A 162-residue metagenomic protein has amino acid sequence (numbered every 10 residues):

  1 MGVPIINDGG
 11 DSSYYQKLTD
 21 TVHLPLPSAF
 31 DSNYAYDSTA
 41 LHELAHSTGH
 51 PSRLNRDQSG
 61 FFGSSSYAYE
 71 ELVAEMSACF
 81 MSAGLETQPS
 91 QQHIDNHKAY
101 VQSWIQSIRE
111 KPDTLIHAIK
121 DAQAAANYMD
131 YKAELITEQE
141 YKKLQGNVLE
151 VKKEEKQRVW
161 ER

Functional and structural regions predicted by a protein language model:
M1-A35, H50-L54: Active-site scaffold of zinc-dependent metalloenzymes
L18, L54-Q58, N96-Q102: Short, conserved phosphate-binding/catalytic loop or strand-edge motifs used in phosphoryl-/nucleotidyl-transfer
L24, S59-G63: Active-site helix-to-loop segments that bind/position phosphate- or nucleotide-bearing substrates and donors across
D37, E70-V73, A118: Hydrophobic (often cysteine-bearing) scaffold residues that line and stabilize catalytic clefts of nucleotide/cofactor
S38-P51, A74: Active-site recognition of the HExxH zinc-binding catalytic motif
A68-G84: An active-site-proximal "capping" alpha-helix that borders the catalytic cofactor pocket
C79-K152: Long, well-structured alpha-helical subdomains associated with metal-dependent extracellular/ecto-lumenal hydrolases
K153-R162: Short acidic DE-rich linear segments
